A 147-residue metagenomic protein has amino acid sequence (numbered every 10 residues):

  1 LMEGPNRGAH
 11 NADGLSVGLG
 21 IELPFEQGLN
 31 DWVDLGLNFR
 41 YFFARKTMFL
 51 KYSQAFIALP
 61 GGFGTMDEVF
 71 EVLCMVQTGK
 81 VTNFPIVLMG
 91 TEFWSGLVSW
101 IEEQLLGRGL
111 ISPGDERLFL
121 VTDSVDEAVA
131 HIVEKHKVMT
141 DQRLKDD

Functional and structural regions predicted by a protein language model:
L1-A58: Acidic/glycine-enriched connector segments
L1-R7, W94-L105: Glycine-rich, charge-decorated loop segments at or immediately adjacent to ligand/cofactor-binding or catalytic sites
M2-E3, M66, V129: Short, well-ordered alpha-helical microsegments
L15-P24, L59, L73-W100, P113-G114: Short, acidic/small-residue loops that bind anionic groups at enzyme active sites
G36-F42, R117-A128: Short acidic-hydrophobic, aromatic-tinged amphipathic segments that line or gate anion-handling sites
R40-M89, H136-T140: Active-site/ligand-binding-proximal alpha/beta "capping" segment
S99-T122: Extended, Lys/Glu/Leu-rich amphipathic alpha-helical scaffolds
V129-D147: C-terminal amphipathic helix plus adjacent low-complexity, charged tail appended to glycosyltransferase catalytic
